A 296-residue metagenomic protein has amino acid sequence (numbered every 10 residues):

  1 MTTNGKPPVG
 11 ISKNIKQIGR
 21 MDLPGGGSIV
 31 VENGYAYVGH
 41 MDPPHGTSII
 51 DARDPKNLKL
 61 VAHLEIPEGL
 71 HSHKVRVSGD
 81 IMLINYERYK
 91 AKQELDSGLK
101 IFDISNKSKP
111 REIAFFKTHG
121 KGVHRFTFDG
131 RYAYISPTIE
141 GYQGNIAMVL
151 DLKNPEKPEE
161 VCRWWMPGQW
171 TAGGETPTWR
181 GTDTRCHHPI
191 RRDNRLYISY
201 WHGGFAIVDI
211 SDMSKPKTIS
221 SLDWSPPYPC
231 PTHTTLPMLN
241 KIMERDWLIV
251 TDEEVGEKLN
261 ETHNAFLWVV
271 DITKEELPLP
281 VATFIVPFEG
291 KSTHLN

Functional and structural regions predicted by a protein language model:
M1-N296: Feature marking well-ordered beta-strand scaffolds used for ligand recognition
